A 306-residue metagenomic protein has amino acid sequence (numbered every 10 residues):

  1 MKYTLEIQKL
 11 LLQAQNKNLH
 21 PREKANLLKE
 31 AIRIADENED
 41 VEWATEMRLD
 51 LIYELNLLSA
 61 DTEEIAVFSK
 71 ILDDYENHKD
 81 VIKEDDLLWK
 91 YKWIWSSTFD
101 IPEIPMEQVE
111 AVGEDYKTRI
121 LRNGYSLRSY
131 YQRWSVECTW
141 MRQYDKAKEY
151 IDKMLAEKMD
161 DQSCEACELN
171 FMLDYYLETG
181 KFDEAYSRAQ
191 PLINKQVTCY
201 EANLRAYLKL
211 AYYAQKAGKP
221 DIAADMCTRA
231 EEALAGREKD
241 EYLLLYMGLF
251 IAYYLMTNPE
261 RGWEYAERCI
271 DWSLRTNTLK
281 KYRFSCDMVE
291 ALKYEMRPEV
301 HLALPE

Functional and structural regions predicted by a protein language model:
M1, E6, L10-N18, V300-E306: Long C-terminal extensions of eukaryotic subunits of large macromolecular complexes
M1-L11, K24, A44-E46, L87-K92 (+5 more regions): Generic helix N-cap/helix-start motif at coil->alpha-helix transitions
Q8-N16, E30-R33, E42-A60, D86-F99 (+2 more regions): Non-membrane alpha-helical segments in proteins
K17-E30, L58-D74, D100-D115, C138-K153 (+3 more regions): Helix-turn-helix repeat elements of alpha-solenoid scaffolds
I32-D40, L72-V81, E114-Y125, D152-S163 (+3 more regions): Solenoid-like repeat scaffolds
E54-L55, E137, Y175, Y213 (+2 more regions): TPR/TPR-like alpha-solenoid repeats
T118-R128, Q132-R133, R142-S187, Q196: Alpha-solenoid helical repeat scaffolds
S273-E306: C-terminal non-catalytic interaction modules
